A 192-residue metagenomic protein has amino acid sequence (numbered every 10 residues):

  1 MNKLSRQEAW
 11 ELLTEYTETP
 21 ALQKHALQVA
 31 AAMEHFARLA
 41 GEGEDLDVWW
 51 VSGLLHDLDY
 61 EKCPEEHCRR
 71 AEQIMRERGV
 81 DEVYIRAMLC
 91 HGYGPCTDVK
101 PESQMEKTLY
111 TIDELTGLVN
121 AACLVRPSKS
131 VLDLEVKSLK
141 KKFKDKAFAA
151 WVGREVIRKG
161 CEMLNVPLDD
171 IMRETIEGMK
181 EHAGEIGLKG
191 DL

Functional and structural regions predicted by a protein language model:
M1-C63: Acidic/His-rich, divalent-metal-binding segments that scaffold phosphate/diphosphate chemistry
K3-Q7, Q23-L27, E65, E102 (+3 more regions): Electropositive phosphate-/nucleotide-binding environments in soluble metabolic enzymes
W10, T14, L27-E34, R69-E72 (+4 more regions): Predominant activation on well-ordered alpha-helical scaffold segments within soluble catalytic domains
H25, T108-T111, T175: Amphipathic alpha-helix face/heptad-repeat signature
E44-A149, R158: Divalent metal-dependent catalytic cores for phosphoryl transfer on phosphate-bearing substrates
S138, K144-D191: C-terminal binding/interaction regions
